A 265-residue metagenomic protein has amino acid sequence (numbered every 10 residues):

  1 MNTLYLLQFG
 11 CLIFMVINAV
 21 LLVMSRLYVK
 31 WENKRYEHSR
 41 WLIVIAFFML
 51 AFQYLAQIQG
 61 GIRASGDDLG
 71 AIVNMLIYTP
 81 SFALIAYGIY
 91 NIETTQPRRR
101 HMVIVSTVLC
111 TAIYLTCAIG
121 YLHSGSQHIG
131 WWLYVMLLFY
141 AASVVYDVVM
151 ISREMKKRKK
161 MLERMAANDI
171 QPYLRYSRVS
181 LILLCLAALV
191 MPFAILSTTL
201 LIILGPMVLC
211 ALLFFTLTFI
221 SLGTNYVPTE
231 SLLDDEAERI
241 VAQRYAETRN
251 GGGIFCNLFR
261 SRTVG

Functional and structural regions predicted by a protein language model:
N2-F14, Y114-R153, F193-G205: Extracellular-loop-to-transmembrane junctions of the mid-late helices
Q8-Y28, H38-R63, M75-A83, V108-A118 (+1 more regions): Hydrophobic alpha-helical transmembrane segments of multi-pass membrane proteins
N18-S25, S81, S143-K159: Membrane-water interface of transmembrane alpha-helices
L27-L42, S65-D67, Y90-V103, S126-I129 (+2 more regions): Membrane-interface helix-boundary motifs at transmembrane edges
V73-L84, F139, M207-C210: Membrane-embedded alpha-helical segments of multi-pass membrane proteins, especially the transmembrane helices
Y90-G120, W131-Y140, M165-L183: The cytoplasmic-loop to transmembrane-helix boundary for the fourth helix
D169, R175-A237: Interfacial "cap-and-anchor" motif at the non-cytosolic start of specific transmembrane alpha-helices
T218-G265: Membrane-proximal linker segments that couple transmembrane helices to downstream signaling/catalytic modules
